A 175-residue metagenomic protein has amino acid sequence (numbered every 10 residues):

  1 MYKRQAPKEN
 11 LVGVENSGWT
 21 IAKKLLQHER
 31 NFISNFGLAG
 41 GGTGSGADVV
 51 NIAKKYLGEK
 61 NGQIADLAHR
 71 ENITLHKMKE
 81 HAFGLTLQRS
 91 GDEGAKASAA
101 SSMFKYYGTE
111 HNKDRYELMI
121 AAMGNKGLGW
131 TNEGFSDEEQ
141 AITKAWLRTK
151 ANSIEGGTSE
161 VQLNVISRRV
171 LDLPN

Functional and structural regions predicted by a protein language model:
M1-G84, N152: Glycine-rich beta->alpha junctions and the first turn(s) of the following alpha-helix
A6-P7, Q27-N31, K55, K79 (+5 more regions): Short, well-ordered loop/turn and helix-capping segments at boundaries between secondary-structure elements and domains
V12, A39, Q63, S98 (+3 more regions): Hydrophobic alpha-helical scaffolding
N16-F36, M123-N175: Glycine-rich phosphate/cofactor-binding loops in nucleotide/flavin-utilizing enzymes
W19-I21, I52, L85-Q88, G108 (+2 more regions): Tryptophan-centric aromatic hotspots in well-structured domains and transmembrane helices
G58, H81-G134: C-terminal helix-coil-helix/basic helical segment that borders enzyme active sites and/or dimer interfaces and provides
A68-L75, S98-T109, T143, R148: Alpha-helical scaffold segments that form or flank carboxylate-/histidine-based iron centers
